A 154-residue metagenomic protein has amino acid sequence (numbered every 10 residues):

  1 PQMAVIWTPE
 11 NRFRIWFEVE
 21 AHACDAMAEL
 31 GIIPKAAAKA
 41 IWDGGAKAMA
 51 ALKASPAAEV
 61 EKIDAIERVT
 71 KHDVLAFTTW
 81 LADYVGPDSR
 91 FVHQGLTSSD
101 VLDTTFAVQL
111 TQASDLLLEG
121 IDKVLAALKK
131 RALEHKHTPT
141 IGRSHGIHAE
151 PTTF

Functional and structural regions predicted by a protein language model:
P1-F154: A helix-coil-helix interface module used to build multimeric assemblies and to scaffold catalytic/cofactor sites
